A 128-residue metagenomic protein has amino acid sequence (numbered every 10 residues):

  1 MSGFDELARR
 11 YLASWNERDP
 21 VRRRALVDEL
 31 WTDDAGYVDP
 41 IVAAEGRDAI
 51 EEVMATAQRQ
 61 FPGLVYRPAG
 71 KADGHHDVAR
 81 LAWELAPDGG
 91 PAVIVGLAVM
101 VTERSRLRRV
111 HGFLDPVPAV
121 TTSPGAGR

Functional and structural regions predicted by a protein language model:
M1-R128: C-terminal and inter-domain tail/linker signature
